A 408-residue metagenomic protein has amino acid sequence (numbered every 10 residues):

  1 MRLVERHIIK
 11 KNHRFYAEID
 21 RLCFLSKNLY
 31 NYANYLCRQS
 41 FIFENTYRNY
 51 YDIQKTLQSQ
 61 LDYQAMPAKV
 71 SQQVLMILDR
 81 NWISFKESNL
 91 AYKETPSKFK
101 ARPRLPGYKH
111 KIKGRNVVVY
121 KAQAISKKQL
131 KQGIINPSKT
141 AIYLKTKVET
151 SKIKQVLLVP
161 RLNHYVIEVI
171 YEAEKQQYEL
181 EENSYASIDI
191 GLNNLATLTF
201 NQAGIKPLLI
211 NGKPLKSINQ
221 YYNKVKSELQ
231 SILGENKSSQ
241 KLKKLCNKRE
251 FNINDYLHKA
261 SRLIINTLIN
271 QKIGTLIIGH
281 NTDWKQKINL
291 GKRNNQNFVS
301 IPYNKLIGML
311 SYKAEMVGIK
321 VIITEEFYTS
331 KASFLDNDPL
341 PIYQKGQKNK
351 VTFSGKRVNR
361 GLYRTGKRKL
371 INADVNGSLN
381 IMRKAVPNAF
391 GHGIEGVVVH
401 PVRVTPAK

Functional and structural regions predicted by a protein language model:
M1-K408: Nucleic-acid substrate recognition interfaces
